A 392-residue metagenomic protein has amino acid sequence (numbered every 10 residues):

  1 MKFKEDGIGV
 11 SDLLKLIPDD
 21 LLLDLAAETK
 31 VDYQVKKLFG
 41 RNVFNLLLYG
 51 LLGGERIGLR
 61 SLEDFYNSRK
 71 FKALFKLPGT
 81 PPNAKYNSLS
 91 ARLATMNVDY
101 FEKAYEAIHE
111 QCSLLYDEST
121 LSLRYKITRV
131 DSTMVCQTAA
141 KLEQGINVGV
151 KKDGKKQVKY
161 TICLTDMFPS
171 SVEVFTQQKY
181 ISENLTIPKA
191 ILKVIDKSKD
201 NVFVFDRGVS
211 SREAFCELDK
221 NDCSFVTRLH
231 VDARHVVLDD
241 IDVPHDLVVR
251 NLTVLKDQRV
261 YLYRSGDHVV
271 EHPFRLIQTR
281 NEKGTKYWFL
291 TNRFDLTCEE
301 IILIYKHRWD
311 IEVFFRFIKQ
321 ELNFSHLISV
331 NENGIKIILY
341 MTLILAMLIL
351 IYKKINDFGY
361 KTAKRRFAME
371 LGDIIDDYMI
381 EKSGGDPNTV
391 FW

Functional and structural regions predicted by a protein language model:
M1-L59, L123-R124, Q137-A140, K152-W392: Single, function-defining residue in the core of a domain
L47, E63, N83, S88-S90 (+2 more regions): Short, conserved beta-strand segments within well-ordered enzyme catalytic domains that often line or immediately flank
I57-P78: DNA-recognition alpha helix
L74-G79, L327-N331: Short, surface-exposed loop/turn segments at secondary-structure junctions
F75-V98: Major-groove recognition helix of helix-turn-helix-like DNA-binding domains
N83-Y86, S132, R207, V313: Conformational gate/switch positions in structured elements
S90-L164: Active-site-proximal, Lys/Arg-enriched surface segment that forms a nucleic-acid-binding/basic interface patch
